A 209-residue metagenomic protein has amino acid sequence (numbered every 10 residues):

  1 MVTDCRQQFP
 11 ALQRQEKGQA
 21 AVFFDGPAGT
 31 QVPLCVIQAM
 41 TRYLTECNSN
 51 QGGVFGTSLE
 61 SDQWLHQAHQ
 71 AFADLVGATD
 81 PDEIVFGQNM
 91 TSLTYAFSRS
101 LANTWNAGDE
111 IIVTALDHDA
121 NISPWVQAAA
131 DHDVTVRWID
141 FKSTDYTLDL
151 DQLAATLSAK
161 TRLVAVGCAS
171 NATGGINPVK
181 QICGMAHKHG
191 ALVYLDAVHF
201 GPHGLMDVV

Functional and structural regions predicted by a protein language model:
M1-V209: Pyridoxal 5′-phosphate
